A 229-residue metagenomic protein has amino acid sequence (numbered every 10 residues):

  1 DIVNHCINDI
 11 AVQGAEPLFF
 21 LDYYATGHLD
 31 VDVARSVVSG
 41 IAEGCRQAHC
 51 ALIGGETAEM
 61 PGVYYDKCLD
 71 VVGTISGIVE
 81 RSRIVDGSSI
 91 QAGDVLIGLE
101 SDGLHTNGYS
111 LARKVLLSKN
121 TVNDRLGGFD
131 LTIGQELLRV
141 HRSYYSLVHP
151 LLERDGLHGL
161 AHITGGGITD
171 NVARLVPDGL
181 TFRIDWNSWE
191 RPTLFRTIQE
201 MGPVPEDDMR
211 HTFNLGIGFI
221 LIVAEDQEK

Functional and structural regions predicted by a protein language model:
D1-I2, C6, E16-S110: Glycine-rich anion-binding loops of enzyme active sites
I7-N8, H149: Generic structural signal for well-ordered alpha-helical scaffold segments
G14-E16, G156: Short loop/turn motifs at secondary-structure junctions
V33-A51, Y64-L69, K119-L138, R142-K229: Glycine-/charge-enriched secondary-structure boundary and capping motifs
Y109-N120: Short, compositionally biased
